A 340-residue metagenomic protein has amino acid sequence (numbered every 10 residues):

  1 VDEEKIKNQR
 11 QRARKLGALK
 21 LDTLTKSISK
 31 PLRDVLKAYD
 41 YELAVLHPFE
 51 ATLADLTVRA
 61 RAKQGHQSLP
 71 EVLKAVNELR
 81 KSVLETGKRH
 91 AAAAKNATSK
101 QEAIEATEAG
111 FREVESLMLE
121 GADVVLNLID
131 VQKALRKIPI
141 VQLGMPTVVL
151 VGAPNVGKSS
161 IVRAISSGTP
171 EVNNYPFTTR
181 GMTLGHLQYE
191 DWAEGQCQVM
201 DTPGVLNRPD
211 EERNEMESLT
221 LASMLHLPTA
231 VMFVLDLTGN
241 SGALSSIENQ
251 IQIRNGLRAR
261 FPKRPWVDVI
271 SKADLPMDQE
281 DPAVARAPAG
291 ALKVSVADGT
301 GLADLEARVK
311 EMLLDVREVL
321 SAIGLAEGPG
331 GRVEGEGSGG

Functional and structural regions predicted by a protein language model:
V1-T147: Conserved P-loop NTPase architecture
A18, D22-T25, G181, N214-L221 (+2 more regions): Amphipathic alpha-helical transducer elements in NTP-driven molecular machines
S82, T86-A93, V131-I138, A164 (+7 more regions): Conserved, well-folded catalytic cores of nucleic-acid-processing and energy-transducing macromolecular machines
V141-L143, S166-Q198, L206-L219, I247: Switch I (effector-binding) loop of TRAFAC-class P-loop GTPase G-domains
P146-S167, R180: Glycine-rich phosphate-binding P-loop
D201, S271, S295: Active-site glycine-centered loops adjacent to acidic/histidine catalytic or metal-binding residues that shape
E217-G290: Conserved C-terminal guanine-recognition region of P-loop GTPase G domains, centered on the G4
D274-G331: Canonical P-loop GTPase G-domain recognition
